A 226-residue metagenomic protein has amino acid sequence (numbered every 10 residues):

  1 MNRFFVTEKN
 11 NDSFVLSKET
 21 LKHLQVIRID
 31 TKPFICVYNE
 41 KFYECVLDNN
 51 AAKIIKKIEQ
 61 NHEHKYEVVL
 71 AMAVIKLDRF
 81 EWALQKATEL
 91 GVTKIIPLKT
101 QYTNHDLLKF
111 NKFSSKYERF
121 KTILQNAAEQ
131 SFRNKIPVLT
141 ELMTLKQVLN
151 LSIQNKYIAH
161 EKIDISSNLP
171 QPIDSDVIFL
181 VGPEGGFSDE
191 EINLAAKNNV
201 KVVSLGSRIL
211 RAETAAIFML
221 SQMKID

Functional and structural regions predicted by a protein language model:
M1-Q60: N-terminal positively charged helical leader segments and presequences
V15, K65-V69, S175-I178, K197-L205: Glycine/charged-rich beta-loop-alpha catalytic/anionic-binding loops adjacent to active sites
K18, P97-Q101, S188-D189: Short glycine/proline-centered loop/turn elements that form peptide/ligand docking sites
Q25, T88-G91, A196: Non-catalytic positions within long, well-ordered alpha-helices that form the structural scaffold/packing of enzyme
N61-Y157: RNA substrate-binding interface of SAM-dependent RNA methyltransferases
Y157-G186, E190-E191, K201-V203: Active-site/ligand-binding-proximal alpha/beta "capping" segment
D189-D226: Structured adenosyl-cofactor binding patch, chiefly the S-adenosyl-L-methionine
